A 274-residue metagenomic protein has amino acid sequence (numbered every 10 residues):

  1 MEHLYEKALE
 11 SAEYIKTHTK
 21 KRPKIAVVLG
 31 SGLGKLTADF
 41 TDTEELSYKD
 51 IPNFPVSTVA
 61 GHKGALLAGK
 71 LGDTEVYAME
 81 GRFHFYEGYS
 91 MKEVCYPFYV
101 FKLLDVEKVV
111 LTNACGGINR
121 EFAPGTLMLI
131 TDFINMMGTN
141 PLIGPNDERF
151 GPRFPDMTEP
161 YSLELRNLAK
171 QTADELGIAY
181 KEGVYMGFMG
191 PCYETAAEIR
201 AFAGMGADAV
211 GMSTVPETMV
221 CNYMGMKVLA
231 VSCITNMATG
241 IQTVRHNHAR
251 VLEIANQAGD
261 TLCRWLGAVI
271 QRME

Functional and structural regions predicted by a protein language model:
M1-M157: Metabolite-binding pocket within alpha/beta catalytic cores that recognizes anionic/polar moieties
Y14, H18, E164, L168-A179 (+1 more regions): Generic non-transmembrane alpha-helical segments
F101-D105, A203, N222: Non-catalytic positions within long, well-ordered alpha-helices that form the structural scaffold/packing of enzyme
E107, D208, K227: Short acidic/polar active-site loop segments enriched in Thr and Asp
N146-Y185: Metal-dependent peptidase/peptidase-like ectodomains
Q171-D208, M273: Active-site/ligand-binding-proximal alpha/beta "capping" segment
M212-R250: Zn-dependent metallopeptidase/amidohydrolase metal-coordination segment
T239-E274: His/Asp/Glu-rich mid-to-C-terminal helical/loop segments that flank catalytic regions of hydrolases
